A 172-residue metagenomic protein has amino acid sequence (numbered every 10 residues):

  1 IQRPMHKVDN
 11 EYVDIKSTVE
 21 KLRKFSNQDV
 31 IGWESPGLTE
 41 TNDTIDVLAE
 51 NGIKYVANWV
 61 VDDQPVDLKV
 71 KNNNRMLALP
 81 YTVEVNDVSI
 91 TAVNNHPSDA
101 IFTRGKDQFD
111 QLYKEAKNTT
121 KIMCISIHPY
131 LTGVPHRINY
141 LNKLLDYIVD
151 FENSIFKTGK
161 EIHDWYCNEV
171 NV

Functional and structural regions predicted by a protein language model:
I1-T41, N74, P80-V93, C124-P129: Metal-dependent polysaccharide deacetylase catalytic core of the NodB/CE4 family, i.e., the active-site-bearing domain
V8-K16, N95-K106, P135-I138, N142: Non-membrane alpha-helical structural segments and their capping/turn regions in soluble enzymes
V13-K24, D43-E50, D107, N139-Y147: Alpha-helical scaffolding segments of alpha/beta enzyme cores, especially the outer helices of TIM-barrel or partial
W33-E40, W59-D63, K160-E161: Short, solvent-exposed turn/loop segments enriched in Gly/Ser/Thr/Pro and often Arg
T44-V56, N73-M76: Glycine-enriched alpha-helix->loop->beta-strand junction motifs that scaffold or abut catalytic
E50-D67, P80-V88, K157: His/Asp/Glu-enriched short active-site or ligand-binding loop at hydrolase and phosphoryl-transfer sites
Y55, K106-V172: C-terminal domain-boundary segment and adjacent tail
R75-Y113, T119: A conserved mid-domain beta-alpha-beta active-site/ligand-binding segment of alpha/beta enzyme cores
